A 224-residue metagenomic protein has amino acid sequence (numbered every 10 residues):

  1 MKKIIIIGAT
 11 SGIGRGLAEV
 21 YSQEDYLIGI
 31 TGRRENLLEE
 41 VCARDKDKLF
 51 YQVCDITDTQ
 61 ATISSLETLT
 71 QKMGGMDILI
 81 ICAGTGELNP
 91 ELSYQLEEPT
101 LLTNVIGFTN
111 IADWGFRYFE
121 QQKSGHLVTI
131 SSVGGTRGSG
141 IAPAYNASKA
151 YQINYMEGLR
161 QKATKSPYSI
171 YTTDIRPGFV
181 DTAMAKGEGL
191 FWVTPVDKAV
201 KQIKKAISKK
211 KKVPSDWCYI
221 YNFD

Functional and structural regions predicted by a protein language model:
T10-S11: Conserved glycine-rich cofactor-binding loop
E24-E40: Conserved glycine-rich Rossmann-like NAD(P)H-binding loop of the short-chain dehydrogenase/reductase
C82-E87: Conserved NAD(P)H cofactor-binding loop of Rossmann-fold oxidoreductase domains
N89-L102: Short alpha-helical oligomerization interface
A112, S148: Active-site helix of classical SDR
S132: Residue(s) in the substrate-gating loop at a strand-loop-helix junction that position the organic substrate next
D174, K186-F223: C-terminal helical subdomain
